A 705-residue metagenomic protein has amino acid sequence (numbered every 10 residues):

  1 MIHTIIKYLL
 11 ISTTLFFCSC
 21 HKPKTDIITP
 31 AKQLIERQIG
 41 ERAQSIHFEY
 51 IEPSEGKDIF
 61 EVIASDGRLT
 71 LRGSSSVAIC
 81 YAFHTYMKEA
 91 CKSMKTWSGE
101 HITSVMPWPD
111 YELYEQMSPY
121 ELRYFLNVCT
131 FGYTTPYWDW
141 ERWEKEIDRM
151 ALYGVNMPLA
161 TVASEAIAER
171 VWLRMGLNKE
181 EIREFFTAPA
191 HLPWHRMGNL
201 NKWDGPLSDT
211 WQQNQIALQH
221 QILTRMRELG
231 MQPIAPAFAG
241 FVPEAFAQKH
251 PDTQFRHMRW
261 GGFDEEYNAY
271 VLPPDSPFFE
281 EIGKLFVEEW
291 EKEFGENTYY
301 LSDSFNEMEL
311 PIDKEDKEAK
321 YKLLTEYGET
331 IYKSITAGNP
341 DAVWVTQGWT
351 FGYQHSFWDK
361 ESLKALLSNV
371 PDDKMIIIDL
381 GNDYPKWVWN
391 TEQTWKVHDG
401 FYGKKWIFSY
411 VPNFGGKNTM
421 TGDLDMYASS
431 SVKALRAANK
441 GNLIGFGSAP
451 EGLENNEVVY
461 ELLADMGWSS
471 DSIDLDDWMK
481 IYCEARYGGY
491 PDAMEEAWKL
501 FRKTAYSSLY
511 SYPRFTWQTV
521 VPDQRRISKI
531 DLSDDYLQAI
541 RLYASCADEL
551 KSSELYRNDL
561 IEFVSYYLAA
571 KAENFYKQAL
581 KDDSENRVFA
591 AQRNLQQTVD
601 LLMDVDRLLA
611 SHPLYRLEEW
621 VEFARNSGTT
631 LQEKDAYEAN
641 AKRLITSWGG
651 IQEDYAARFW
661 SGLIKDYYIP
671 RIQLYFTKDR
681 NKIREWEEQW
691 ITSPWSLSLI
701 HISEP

Functional and structural regions predicted by a protein language model:
I2-I11: Sec-dependent signal peptide recognition, specifically the positively charged N-region followed immediately by
F17-S19: C-terminal motif of bacterial Sec signal peptides marking the signal peptidase cleavage site
H21-Y120: Contiguous, structured surface segment used for ligand recognition
A43, M94-P109, L126-T130, A151 (+7 more regions): Catalytic-core regions of glycoside hydrolase
Y120-D139, M150: Active-site-adjacent substrate/metal-binding segments within catalytic domains of carbohydrate-active enzymes
W517-L550: C-terminal functional modules
S553, R557-D606, K665-D666, R671-L699: Ordered core of a single globular domain
I700-P705: Residue-level detector of conserved catalytic or cofactor/ligand-binding positions in enzyme active sites
